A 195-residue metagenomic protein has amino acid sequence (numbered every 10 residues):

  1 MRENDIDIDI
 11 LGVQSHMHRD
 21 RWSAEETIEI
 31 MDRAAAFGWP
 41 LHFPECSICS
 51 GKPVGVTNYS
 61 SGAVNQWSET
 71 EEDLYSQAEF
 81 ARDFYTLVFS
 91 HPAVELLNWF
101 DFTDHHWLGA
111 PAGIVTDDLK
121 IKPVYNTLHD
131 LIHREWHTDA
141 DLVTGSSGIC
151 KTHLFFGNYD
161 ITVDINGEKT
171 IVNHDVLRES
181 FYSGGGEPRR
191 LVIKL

Functional and structural regions predicted by a protein language model:
M1-D9, E29, H105-W107: Substrate-binding cleft/loops of secretory-pathway carbohydrate-active enzymes
E3-D7, H16, A36-P40: Short helix-capping and hinge/turn segments at secondary-structure transitions, especially at repeat and domain
I10-M17, F43-C46, W99-D101: A cross-domain feature marking catalytic cores of carbohydrate-active enzymes and several ubiquitous metabolic/repair
W22-P40, S47-L195: Aromatic-rich peripheral "rim/lid" segments of glycoside hydrolase catalytic domains that contact and position glycan
